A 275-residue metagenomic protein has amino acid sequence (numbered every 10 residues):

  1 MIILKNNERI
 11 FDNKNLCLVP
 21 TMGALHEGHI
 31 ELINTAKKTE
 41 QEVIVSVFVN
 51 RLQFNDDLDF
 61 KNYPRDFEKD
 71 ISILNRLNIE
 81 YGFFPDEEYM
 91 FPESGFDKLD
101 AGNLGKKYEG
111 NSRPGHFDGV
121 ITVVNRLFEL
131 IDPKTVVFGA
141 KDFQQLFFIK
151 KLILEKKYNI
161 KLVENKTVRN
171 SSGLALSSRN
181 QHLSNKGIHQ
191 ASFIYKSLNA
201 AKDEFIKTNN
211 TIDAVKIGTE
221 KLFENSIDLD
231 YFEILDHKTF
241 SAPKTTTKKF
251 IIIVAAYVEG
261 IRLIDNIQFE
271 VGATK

Functional and structural regions predicted by a protein language model:
M1-I227, L235, T239, I267: Nucleotidyltransferase catalytic core that binds NTPs
I217-K275: Phosphate/ribose-recognition catalytic cores of enzymes acting on nucleotide-derived substrates
